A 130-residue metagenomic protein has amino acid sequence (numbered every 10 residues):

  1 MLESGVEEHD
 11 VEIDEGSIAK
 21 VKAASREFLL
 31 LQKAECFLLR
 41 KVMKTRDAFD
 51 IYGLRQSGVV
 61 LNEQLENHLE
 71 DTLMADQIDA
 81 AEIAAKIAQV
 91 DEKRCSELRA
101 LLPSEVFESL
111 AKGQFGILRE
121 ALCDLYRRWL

Functional and structural regions predicted by a protein language model:
M1-L130: Structured mid-to-C-terminal alpha-helical surface segments
